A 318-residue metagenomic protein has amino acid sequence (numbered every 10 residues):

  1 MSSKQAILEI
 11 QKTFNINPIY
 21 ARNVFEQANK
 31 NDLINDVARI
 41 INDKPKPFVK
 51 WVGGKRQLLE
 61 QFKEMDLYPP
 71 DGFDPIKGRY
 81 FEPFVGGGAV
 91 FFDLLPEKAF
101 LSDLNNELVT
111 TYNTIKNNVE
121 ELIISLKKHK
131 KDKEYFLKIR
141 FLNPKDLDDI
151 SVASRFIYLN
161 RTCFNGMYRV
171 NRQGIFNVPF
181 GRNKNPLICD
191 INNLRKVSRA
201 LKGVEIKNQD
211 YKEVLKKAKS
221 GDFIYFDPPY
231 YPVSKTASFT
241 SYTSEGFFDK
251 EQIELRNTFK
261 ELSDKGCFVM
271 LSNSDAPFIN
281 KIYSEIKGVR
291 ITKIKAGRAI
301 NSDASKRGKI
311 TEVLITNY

Functional and structural regions predicted by a protein language model:
K4, R39-M65, D71-I76, K116-T240 (+2 more regions): SAM-dependent nucleic-acid methyltransferase catalytic core
A6, I10: Short alpha-helical "recognition helix" segments of helix-turn-helix
K12-N23: Short, basic interhelical loop/turn and adjoining N-cap of the next helix at nucleic-acid- or acidic-partner-contacting
N31-R39: Short Lys/Arg-enriched helix C-cap and helix-to-coil transition segments that create basic nucleic-acid-contact patches
I76-K131: Conserved S-adenosyl-L-methionine
V85, N106, E213, Y230 (+1 more regions): Short, glycine/acidic-enriched loop or turn micro-motifs at the edges of active sites
E251-G297: Conserved Class I SAM-dependent methyltransferase catalytic core
V289-Y318: Class I S-adenosyl-L-methionine
